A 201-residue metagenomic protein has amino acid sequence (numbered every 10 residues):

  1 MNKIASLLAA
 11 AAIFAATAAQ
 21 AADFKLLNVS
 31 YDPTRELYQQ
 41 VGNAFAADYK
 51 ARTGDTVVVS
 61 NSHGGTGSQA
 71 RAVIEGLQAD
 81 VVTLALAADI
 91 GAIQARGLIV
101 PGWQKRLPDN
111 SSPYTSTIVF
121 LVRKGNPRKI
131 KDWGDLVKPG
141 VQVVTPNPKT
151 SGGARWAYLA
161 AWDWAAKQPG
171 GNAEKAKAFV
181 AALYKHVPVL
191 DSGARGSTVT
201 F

Functional and structural regions predicted by a protein language model:
M1-L8: Bacterial N-terminal signal peptides that target proteins for export
A11-A12: Repetitive helical segments and hydrophobic/amphipathic motifs
T17-A21: Sec/Tat signal peptide C-region and signal peptidase I cleavage site
A22-S151: N-terminal segment of the mature folded domain
P33-Q40, K149-E174: Bilobed "Venus flytrap"/periplasmic-binding protein-like clamshell domains and structurally analogous long
Q40, A44, A160, G196-T200: Amphipathic alpha-helical segments that form well-ordered structural scaffolds and often line/cohere around active
K129-D132, G153-A161, F179, S197: Internal, well-ordered alpha-helical segments in soluble enzyme and binding-protein domains
Q168-F201: Ligand-binding pocket segment of bilobal, Venus flytrap-like solute-binding proteins
